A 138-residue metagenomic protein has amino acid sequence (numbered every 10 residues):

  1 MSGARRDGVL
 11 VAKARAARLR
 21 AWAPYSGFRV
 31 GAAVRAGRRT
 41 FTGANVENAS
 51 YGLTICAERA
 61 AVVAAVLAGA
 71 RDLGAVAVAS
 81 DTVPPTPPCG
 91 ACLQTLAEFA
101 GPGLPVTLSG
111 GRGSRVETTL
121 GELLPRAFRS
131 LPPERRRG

Functional and structural regions predicted by a protein language model:
S2-R20, A70-G138: C-terminal binding/interaction regions
A14-A17, A57, A61: Stable alpha-helical structural segments in soluble proteins, enriched in small hydrophobic residues
W22-Y25: Short Gly/Pro-enriched turn/cap motifs at secondary-structure boundaries
G27-G37: Short beta-strand scaffold segments in enzyme catalytic cores
A36-R39, G110-R112: Short acidic-glycine loop/turn motifs at beta-strand connectors
G37-N48, D72-V76: Glycine/charged-rich beta-loop-alpha catalytic/anionic-binding loops adjacent to active sites
N45-A60: Compact, glycine-rich, soluble single-domain proteins
A64-G69: Alpha-helix C-terminal capping segments
